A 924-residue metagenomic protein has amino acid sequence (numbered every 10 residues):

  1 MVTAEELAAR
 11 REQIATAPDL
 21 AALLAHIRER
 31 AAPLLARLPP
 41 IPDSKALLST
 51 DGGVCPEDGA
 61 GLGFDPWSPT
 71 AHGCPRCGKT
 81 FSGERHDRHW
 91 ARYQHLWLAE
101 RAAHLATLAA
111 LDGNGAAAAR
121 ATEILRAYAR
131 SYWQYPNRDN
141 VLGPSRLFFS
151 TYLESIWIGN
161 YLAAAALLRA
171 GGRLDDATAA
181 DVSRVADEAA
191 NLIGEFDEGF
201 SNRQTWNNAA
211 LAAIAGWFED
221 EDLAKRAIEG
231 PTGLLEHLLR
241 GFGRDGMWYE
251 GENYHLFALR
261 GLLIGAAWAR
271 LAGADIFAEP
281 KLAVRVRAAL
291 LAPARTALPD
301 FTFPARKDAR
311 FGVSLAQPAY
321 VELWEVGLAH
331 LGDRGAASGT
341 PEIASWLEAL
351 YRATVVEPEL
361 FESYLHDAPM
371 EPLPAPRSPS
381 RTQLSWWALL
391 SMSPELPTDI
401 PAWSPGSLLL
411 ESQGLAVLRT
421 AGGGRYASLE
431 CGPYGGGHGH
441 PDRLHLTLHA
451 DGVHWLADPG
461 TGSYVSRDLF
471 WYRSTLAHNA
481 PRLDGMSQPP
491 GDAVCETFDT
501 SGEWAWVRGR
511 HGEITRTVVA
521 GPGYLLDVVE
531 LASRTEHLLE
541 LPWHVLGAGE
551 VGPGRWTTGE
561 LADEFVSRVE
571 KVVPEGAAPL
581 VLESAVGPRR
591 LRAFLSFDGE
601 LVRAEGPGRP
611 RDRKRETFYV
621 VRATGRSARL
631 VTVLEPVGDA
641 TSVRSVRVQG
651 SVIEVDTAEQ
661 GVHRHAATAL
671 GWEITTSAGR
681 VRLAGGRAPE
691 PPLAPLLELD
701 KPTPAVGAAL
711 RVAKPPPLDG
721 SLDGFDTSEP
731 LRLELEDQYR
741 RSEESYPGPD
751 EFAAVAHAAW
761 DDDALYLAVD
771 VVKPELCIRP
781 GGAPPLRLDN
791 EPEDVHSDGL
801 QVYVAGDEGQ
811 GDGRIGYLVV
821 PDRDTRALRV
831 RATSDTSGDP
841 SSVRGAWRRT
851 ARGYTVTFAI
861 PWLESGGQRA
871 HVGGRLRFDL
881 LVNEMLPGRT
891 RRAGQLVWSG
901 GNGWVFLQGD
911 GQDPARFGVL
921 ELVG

Functional and structural regions predicted by a protein language model:
M1-G199, T205-A212, T232, L263 (+11 more regions): Extracellular glycan-targeting catalytic surfaces
P66-P69, R76, S404-R425, A477-P522 (+1 more regions): Extended, loop-rich substrate-binding clefts of extracytoplasmic carbohydrate-active enzymes
F81-L98, R138-S155, N191-T205, F242-F257 (+3 more regions): Solvent-exposed loop and edge beta-strand segments that line ligand/cofactor-binding and catalytic clefts
R88-H89, P144, F148, G172-D176 (+6 more regions): Active-site-adjacent structural elements in folded domains
L111-D112, L168-A180, F218-D222, W268-P280: Inter-helical turn/loop segments and adjacent helix faces that build the functional surface of alpha-helical bundle
A212, F257-W455, T624-G625, R629 (+3 more regions): Carbohydrate-active enzyme catalytic cores, enriched for enzymes that act on polyanionic acidic polysaccharides
D308-A309, E371-S378, T461-T703, G853 (+2 more regions): CBM-like, beta-strand-rich accessory domains located in the C-terminal region of large, secreted polysaccharide-active
L699-G924: Structural preference for beta-rich elements and adjacent junctions enriched in aromatics
